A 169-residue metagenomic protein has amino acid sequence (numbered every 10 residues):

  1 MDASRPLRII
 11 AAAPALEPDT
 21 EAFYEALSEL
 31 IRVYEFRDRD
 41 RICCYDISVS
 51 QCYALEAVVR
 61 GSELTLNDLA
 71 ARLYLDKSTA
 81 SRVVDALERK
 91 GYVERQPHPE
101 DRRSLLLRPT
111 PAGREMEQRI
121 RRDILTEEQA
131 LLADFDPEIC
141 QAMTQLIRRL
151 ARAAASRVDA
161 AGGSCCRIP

Functional and structural regions predicted by a protein language model:
M1-L16, E138-P169: C-terminal regulatory/oligomerization modules of transcriptional regulators
M1-Y45, V49: N-terminal leader segment of winged-helix/HTH proteins
D2-P6, D85-R148: Charged, amphipathic alpha-helical coiled-coil/dimerization segments
I31, E56-R60, R121, R148: Short, locally clustered residues in the helix-turn-helix/winged-helix DNA-binding domain
Y34-R37, G61, M116, D123: A short secondary-structure junction motif
F36-T79, K90: N-terminal helix-turn-helix DNA-binding core of bacterial DNA-binding proteins
R39-C43, Q129, A155, D159-G162: Short, flexible helix-adjacent loops and helix caps
C44-S48, T79-R82, A86, D136 (+1 more regions): Short glycine/proline-centered loop/turn elements that form peptide/ligand docking sites
